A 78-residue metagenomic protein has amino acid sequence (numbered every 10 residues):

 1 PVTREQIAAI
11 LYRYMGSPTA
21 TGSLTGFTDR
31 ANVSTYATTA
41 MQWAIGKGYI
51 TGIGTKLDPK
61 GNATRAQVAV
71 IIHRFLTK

Functional and structural regions predicted by a protein language model:
P1-Q6, L11-A37, I50-A63, R74-K78: Feature responds to low-complexity, polar/acidic, surface-exposed segments characteristic of secreted/exported proteins
V68-I72: Short, structured motif recognition centered on aromatic/hydrophobic residues
